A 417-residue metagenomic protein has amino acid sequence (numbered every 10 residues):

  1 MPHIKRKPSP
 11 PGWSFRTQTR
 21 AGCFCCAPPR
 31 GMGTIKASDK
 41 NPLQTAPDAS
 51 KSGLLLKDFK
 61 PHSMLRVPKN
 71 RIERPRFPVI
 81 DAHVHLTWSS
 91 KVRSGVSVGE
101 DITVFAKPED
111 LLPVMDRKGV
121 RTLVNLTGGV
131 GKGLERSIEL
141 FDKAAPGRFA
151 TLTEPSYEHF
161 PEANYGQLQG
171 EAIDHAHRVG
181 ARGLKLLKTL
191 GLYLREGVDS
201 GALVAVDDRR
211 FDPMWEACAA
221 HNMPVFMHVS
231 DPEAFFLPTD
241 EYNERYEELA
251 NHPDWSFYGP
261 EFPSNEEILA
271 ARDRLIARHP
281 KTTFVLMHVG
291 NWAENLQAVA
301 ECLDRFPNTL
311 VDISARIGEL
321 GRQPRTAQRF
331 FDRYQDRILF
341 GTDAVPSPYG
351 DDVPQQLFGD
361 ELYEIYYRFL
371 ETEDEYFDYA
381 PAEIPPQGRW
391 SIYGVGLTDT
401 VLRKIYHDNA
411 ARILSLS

Functional and structural regions predicted by a protein language model:
C23-C26: Cysteine-centered motifs
I35, L43-A144, Q167, R389: An N-terminally biased module of ancient metal coordination in phosphate/nucleic-acid-related enzymes
D48-F59, R76, R93-I102, R195-G197 (+2 more regions): Active-site gating loops and adjacent loop-to-helix segments of metal-dependent hydrolytic enzymes
L55, P61-S63, L134-S256, P307: Active-site gating/metal-coordination segments in enzymes
L55-S63, F105, P260, E266-R274 (+1 more regions): H/E-rich (His + Asp/Glu) clusters that bind or coordinate divalent metals
I80-V84, L123-N125, A150-E154, L184-L186 (+4 more regions): Hydrophobic faces of well-ordered beta-strands that scaffold small-molecule active sites in alpha/beta enzyme cores
H83, M115, A176, L184 (+5 more regions): Conserved, mostly hydrophobic/aromatic
W88-K91, E100-A106, N125-R136, E158-L168 (+4 more regions): Acidic-and-aromatic substrate-binding clefts and catalytic sites of carbohydrate-active enzymes
